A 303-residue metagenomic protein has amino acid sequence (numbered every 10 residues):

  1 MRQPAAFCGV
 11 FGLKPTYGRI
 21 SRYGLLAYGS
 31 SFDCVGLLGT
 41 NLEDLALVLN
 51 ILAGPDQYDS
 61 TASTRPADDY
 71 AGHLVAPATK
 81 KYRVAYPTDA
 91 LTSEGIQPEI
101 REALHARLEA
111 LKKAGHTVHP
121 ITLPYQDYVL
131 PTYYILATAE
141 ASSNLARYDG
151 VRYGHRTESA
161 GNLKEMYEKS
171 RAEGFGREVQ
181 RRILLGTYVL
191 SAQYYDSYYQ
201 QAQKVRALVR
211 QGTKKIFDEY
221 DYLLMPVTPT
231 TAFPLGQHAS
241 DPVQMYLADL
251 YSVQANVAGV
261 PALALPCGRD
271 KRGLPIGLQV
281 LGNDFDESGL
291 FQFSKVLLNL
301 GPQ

Functional and structural regions predicted by a protein language model:
M1, Y128, A232-P234, R272: Generic structural signal for helix capping and beta-alpha/helix-loop junctions
M1-E94, H105-A114, L184-Q211, E219 (+1 more regions): Structural helix-boundary/capping segments
D59-A67, Y82-A90, I121-Y134, S159 (+2 more regions): Flexible, acidic loop-helix segments that line cofactor/substrate-binding pockets
T92, Y125-Q126, R147-V257: Serine-dependent amide/ester hydrolase catalytic core
G95-E99, T132, Q237-A239: Short, solvent-exposed loop/turn segments at secondary-structure boundaries
E102: Conserved "landmark" site that anchors the functional core of diverse proteins
T117-T122, L263: General small-molecule cofactor/ligand-binding pocket signal
P131-N144: Charged, often glycine-rich, active-site loop that binds/positions anionic groups
